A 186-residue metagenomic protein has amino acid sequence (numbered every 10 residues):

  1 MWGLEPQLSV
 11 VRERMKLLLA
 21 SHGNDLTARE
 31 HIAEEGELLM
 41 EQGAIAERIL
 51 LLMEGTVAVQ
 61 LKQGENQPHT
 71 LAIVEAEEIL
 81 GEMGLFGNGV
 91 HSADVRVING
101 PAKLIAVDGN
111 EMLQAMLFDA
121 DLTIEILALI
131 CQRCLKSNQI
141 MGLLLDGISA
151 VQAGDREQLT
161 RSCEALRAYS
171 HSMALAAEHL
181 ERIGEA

Functional and structural regions predicted by a protein language model:
M1-A186: Cytosolic regulatory regions built on CNB/CRP/Popeye-like sensor folds
